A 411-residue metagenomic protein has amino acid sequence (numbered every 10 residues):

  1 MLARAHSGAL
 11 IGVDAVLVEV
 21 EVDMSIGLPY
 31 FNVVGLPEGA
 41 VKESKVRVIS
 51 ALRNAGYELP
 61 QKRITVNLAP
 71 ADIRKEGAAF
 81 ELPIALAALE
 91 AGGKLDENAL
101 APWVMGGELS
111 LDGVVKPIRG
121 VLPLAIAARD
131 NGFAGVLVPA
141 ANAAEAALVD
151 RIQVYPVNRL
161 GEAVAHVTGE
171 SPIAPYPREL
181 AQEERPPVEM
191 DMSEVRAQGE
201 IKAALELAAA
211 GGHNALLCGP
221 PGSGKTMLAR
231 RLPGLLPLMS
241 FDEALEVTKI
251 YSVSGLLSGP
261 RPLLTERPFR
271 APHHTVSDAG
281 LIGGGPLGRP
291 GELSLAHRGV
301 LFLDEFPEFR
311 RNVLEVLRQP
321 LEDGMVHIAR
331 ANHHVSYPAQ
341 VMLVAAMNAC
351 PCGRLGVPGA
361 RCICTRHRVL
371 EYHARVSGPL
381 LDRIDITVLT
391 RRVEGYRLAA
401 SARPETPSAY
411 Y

Functional and structural regions predicted by a protein language model:
M1-L216, P220-T226, A329: Peripheral, non-AAA+ core regions of ATP-driven protein-machinery
V66, L217, L232, L303 (+1 more regions): Hydrophobic anchor at the beta1->P-loop junction of P-loop NTPases
A140, D304-E305, A331-N332, A345-C350 (+2 more regions): A short beta-strand-to-loop transition that corresponds to the Sensor-1 phosphate-sensing loop of AAA+ P-loop ATPases
E206, P262-P268, H273-L301, H334: Conserved alpha-helical scaffold flanking the Walker A/P-loop in AAA+ ATPase domains
L216-R261, D323: Walker A/P-loop
F269-R270, R289-R298, I328-A349, G359-A360 (+1 more regions): AAA+/SF3 P-loop NTPase mechanochemical coupling elements
R298, D304-F306, V316: Walker B catalytic acidic pair
L314-V335: Conserved catalytic/switch belt of AAA+ P-loop NTPases
